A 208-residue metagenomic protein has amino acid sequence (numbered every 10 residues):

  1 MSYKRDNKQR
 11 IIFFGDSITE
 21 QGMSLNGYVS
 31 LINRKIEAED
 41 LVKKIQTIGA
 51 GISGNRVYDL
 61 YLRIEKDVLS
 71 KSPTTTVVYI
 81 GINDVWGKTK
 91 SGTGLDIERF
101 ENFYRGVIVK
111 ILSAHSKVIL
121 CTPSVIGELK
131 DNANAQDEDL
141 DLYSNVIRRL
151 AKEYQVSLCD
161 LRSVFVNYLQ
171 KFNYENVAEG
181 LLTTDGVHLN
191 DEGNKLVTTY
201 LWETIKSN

Functional and structural regions predicted by a protein language model:
M1-S53, Y58-D59, R63-S72: Serine-esterase "nucleophile elbow" of acetyl-processing enzymes
R34-K43, Y58-N208: Alpha-helical cap/lid subdomain in secreted, periplasmic, or secretory-pathway luminal O-acyl-processing enzymes
